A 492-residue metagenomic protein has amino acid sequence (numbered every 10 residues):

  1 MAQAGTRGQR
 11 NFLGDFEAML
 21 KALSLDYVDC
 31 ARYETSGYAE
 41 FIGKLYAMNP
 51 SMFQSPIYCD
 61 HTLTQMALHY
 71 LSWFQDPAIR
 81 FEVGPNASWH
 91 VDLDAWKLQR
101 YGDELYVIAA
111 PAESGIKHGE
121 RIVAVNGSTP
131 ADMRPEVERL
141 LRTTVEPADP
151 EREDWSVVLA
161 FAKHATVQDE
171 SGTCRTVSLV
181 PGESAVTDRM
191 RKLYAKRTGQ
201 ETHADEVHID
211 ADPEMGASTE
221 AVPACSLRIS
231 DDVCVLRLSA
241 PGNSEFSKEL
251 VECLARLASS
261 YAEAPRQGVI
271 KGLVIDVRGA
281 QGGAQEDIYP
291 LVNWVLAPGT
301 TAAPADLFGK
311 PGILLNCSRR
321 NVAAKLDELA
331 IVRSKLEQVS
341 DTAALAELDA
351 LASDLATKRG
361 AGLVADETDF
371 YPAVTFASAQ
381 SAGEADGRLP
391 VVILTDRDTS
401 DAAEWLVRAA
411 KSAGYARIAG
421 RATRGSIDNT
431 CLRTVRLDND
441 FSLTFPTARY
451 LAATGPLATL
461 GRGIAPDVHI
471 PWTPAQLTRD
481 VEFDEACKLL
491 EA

Functional and structural regions predicted by a protein language model:
M1-A324, V392, W405, A422 (+3 more regions): Flexible, low-complexity junctional segments that flank or bridge functional domains
A284-Q476: Conserved acidic, small-residue-rich alpha-beta core segments centered on
